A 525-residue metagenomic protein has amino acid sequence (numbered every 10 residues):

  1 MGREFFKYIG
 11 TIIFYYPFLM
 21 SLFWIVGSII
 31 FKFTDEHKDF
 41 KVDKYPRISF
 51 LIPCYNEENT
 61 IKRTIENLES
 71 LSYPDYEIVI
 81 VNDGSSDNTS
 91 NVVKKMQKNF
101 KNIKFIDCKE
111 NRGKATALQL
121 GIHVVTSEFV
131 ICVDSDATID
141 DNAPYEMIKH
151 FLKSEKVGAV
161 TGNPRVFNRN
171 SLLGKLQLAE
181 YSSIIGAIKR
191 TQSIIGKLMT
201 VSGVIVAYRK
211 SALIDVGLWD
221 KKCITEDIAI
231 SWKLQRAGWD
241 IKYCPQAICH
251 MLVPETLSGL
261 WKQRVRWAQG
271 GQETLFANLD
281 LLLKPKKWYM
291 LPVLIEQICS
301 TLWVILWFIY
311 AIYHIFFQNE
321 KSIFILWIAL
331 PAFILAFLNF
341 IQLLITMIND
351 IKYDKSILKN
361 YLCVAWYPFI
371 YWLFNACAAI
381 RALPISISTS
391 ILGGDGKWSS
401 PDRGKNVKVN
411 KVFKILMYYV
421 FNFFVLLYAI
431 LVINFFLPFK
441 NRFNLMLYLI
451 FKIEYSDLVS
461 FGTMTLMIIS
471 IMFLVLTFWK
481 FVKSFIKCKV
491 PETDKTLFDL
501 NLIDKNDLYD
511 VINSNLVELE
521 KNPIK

Functional and structural regions predicted by a protein language model:
M1-R63: N-proximal low-complexity "stem/linker" segments adjacent to membrane-targeting elements
V26-R47, D280-V293, Y313, F317-N441 (+1 more regions): Juxtamembrane C-terminal module of membrane proteins
I30, F100-D107, A115-A117, H123 (+3 more regions): Long helical/loop segments within the catalytic core of UDP-sugar-dependent glycosyltransferases, especially the large
P46-S49, E77, A229: Cell-envelope/extracellular polymer assembly enzymes that use nucleotide-activated donors
K62-R63, D87-M96, N142: Acidic helix N-cap motif at the loop->helix transition within catalytic regions of sugar-transfer enzymes
N67, P74, N82-N91, E110: A conserved acidic beta->alpha catalytic loop
S231-C249: Catalytic donor-sugar/metal-binding loop of nucleotide-sugar-dependent glycosyltransferases
